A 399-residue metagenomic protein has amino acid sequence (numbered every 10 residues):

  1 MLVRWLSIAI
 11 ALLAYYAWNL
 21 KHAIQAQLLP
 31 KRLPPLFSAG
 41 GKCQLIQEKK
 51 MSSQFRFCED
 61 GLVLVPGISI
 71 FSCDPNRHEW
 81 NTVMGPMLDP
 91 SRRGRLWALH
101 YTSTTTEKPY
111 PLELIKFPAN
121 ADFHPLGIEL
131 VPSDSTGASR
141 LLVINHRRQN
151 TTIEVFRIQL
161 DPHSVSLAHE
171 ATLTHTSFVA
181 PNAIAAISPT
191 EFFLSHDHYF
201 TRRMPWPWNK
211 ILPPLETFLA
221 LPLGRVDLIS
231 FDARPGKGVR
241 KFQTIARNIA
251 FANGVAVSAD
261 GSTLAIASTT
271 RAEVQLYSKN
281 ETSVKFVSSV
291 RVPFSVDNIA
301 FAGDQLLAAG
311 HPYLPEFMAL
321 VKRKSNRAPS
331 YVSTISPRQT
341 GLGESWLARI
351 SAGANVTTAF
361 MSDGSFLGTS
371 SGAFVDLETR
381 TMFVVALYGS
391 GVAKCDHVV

Functional and structural regions predicted by a protein language model:
I10-I24, F37, E273, P293-F360: Loop/turn-rich, solvent-exposed surfaces of beta-rich toroidal or solenoidal domains
A23-R56, T106-K116, S166-A168, G238-R240 (+1 more regions): A short helix->beta-strand "capping" segment at the edge of beta-propeller domains
Q44-G94, G127-I128, G368-G372, Y388: Beta-strand-rich domains and repeat architectures in extracellular enzymes and scaffolds, especially beta-propellers
Q54-V65, F117-D134, T174-E191, A220-V226 (+4 more regions): Beta-rich, blade/repeat-based domains predominating in secreted/periplasmic proteins but also intracellular
F71-S91, V143-H146, L194-A220, A309-P329 (+2 more regions): Short, conserved, GDST-rich strand-edge loop motifs in beta-rich repeat architectures
P75-S135, L141, H146, N298: Blade-loop segments of beta-propeller domains
M87-S103, N150-P162, L212-A233, K324-S351: Beta-propeller blade signature
P111-E191, S195-R202, W206-N209, P213: Asp-box/WD-like beta-propeller blade repeats and closely related beta-sheet repeat scaffolds
